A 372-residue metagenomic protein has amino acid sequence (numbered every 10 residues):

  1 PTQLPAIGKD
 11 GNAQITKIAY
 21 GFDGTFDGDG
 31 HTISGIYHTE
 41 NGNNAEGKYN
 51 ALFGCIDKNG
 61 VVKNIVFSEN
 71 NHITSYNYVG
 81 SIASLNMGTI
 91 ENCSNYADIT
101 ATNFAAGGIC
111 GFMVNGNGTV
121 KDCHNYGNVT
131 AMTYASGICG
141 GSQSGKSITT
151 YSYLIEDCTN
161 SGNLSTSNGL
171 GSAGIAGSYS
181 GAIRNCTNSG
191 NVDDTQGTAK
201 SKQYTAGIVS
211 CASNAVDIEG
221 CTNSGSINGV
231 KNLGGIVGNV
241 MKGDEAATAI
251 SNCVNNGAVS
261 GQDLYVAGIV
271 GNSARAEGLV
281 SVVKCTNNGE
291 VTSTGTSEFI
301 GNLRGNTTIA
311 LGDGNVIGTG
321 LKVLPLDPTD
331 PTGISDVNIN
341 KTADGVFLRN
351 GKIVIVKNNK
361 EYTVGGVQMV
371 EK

Functional and structural regions predicted by a protein language model:
P1-I334: Surface-exposed repetitive/solenoidal architectures
T332-K372: C-terminal outer-membrane/trafficking sorting elements
